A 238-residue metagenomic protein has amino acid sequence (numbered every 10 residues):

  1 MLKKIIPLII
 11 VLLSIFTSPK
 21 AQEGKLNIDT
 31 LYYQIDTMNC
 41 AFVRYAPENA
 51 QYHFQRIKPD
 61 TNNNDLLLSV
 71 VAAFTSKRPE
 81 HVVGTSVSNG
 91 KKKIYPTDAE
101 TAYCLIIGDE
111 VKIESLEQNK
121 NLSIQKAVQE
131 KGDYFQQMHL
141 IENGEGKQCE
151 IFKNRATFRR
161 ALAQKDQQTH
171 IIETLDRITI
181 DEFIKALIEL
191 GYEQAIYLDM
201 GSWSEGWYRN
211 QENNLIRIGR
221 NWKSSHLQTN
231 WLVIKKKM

Functional and structural regions predicted by a protein language model:
M1-L2: N-terminal secretory signal peptides that target proteins for export/translocation
I5-S14: Sec-dependent N-terminal signal peptides
S14-K20: C-terminal segment of classical bacterial N-terminal signal peptides
K20-M238: Gly/Ser/Thr/Pro-rich low-complexity, intrinsically disordered segments
